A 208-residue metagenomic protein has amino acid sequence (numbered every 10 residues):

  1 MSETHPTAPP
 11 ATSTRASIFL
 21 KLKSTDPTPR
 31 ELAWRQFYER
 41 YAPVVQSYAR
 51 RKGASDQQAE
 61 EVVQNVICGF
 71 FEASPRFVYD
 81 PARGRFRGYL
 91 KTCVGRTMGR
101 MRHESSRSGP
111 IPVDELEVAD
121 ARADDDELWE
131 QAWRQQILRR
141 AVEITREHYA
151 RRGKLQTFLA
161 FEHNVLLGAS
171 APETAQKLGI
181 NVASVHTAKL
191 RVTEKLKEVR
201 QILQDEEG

Functional and structural regions predicted by a protein language model:
M1-G208: Intrinsic, short, N-terminal disordered tails of RNA polymerase sigma-factor systems
